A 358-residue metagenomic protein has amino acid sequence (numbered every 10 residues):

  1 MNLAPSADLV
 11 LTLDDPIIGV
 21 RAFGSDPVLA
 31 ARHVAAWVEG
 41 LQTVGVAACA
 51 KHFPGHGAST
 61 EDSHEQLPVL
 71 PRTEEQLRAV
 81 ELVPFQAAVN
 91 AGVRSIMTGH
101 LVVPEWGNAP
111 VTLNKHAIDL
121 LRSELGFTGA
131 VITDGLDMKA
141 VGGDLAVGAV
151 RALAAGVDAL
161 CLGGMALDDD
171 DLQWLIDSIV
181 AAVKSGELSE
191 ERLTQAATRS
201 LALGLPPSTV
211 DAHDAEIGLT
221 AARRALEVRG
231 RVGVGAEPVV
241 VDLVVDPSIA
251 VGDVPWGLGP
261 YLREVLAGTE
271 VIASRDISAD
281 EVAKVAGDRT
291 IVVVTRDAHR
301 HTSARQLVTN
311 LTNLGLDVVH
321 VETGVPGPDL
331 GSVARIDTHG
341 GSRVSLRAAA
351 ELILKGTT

Functional and structural regions predicted by a protein language model:
M1, G40, V44, G356: Mid-sequence acidic-hydrophobic segments that form the walls of catalytic/ligand-binding cavities or oligomerization
N2-V10, A50-H56, A166-D168, G324-P326: Short glycine-enriched loops at secondary-structure junctions
L9, L101-V103, L136-K139, D297 (+1 more regions): Acidic, glycine-rich active-site loops and adjacent beta-strand->loop/helix elements that engage anionic groups
V10-D14, G57-D62, E105, P328-L330: Short acidic/His/Gly/Ser-rich catalytic and metal-binding motifs that mark active-site loops of diverse hydrolases
L11-S25: Flexible, glycine-rich active-site loops centered on histidine and acidic residues that chelate a metal or position
I18, E65, S208-T209: Gly-rich Lys/Arg/Thr-decorated short loops/hinges at beta-loop-alpha junctions or inter-strand turns that position
S25-A181, E187: Second-shell residues forming the walls of enzyme active-site clefts
G143-T358: Preference for extracellular/luminal or secreted protein segments
